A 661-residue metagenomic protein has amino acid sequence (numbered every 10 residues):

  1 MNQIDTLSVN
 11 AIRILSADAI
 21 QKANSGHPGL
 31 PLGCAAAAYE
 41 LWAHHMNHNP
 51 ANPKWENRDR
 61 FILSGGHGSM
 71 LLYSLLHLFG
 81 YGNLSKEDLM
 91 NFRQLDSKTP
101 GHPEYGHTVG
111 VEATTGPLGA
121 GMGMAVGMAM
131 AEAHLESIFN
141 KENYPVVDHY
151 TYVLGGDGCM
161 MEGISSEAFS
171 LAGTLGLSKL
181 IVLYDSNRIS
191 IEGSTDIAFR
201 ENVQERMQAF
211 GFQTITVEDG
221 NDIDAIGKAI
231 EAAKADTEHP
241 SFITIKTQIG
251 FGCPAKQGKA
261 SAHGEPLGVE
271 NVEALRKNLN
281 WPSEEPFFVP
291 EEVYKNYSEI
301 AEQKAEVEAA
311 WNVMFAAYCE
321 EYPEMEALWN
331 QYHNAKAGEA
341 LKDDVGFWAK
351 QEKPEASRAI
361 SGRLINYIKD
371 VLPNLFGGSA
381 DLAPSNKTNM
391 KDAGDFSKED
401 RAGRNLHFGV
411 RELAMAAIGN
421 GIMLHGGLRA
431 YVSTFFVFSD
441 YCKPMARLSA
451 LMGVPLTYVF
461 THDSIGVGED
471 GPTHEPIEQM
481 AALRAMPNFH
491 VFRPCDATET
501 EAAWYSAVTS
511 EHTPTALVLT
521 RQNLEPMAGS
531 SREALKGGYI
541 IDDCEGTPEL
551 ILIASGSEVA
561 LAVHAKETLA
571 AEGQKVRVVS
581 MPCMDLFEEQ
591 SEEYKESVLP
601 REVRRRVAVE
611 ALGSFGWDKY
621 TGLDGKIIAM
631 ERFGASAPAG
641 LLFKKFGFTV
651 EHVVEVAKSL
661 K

Functional and structural regions predicted by a protein language model:
V9-S25, D185-N187: N-terminal capping segment at the start of a domain
L15-A23, P50-D59, P100-T115, V146-Y152 (+4 more regions): Glycine/charged-rich beta-loop-alpha catalytic/anionic-binding loops adjacent to active sites
A23-A35, F61-H67, P103-M124, G156-C159 (+8 more regions): Active-site nucleophile and cofactor-binding loops and adjacent substrate-binding regions of central metabolic enzymes
C34-T174, N389-M390, I422: Cofactor-binding active-site loop characterized by glycine-rich and histidine/acidic residues
Y39-H45, L75-Y81, V126-S137, G173-L177 (+6 more regions): Alpha-helix C-terminal capping segments
E56-N57, S241-C253, Q257-E339: Terminal amphipathic helices with adjacent charged low-complexity linkers/tails
Q94-G106, M130, H134-I138, N143-D148 (+4 more regions): Thiamine diphosphate
V313-P455, E533-I540, G546-T547, I553-G556 (+3 more regions): Non-catalytic terminal/interface segments that mediate subunit docking, oligomerization, and allosteric communication
